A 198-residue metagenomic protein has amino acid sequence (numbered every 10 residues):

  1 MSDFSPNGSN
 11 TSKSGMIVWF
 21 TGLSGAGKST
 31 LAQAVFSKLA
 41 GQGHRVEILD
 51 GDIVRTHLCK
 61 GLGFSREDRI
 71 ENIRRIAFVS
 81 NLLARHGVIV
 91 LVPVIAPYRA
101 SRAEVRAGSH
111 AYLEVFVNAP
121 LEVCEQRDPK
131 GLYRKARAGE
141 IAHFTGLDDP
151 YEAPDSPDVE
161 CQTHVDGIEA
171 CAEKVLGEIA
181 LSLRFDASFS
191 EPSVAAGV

Functional and structural regions predicted by a protein language model:
M1-V18: Extreme N-terminal, non-catalytic leader segments that precede Walker-type/kinase nucleotide-binding cores
G15-I17, R45, I89-L91: Residue-level preference for the first positions of well-ordered beta-strands
S24: The conserved Walker
K28: Conserved lysine of the Walker
Q33-F78, R85: Conserved substrate/cofactor phosphate-moiety recognition/catalytic segment in nucleotide-dependent phosphotransferases
I48, Y112-F116, D158-E160: Conserved beta-strand scaffold positions in the cores of enzyme catalytic domains, especially in NTP/NDP-utilizing
H57-F64, D68, S80-R137, H143: ATP-dependent NMP and nucleoside kinases share a basic, alpha-helical "lid"
N118-L121, Q126-K174, L181-S193: Small-molecule kinase domains that catalyze NTP-dependent phosphoryl transfer to phosphate-bearing small molecules
